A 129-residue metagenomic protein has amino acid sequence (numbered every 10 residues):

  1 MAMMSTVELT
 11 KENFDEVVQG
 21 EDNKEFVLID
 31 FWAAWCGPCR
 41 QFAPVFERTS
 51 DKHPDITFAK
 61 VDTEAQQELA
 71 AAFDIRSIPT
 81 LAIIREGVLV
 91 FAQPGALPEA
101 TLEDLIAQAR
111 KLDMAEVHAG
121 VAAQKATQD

Functional and structural regions predicted by a protein language model:
M1-T57, E64-D129: Proteins that catalyze or organize thiol-disulfide redox chemistry and the adjacent proteostasis machinery handling
